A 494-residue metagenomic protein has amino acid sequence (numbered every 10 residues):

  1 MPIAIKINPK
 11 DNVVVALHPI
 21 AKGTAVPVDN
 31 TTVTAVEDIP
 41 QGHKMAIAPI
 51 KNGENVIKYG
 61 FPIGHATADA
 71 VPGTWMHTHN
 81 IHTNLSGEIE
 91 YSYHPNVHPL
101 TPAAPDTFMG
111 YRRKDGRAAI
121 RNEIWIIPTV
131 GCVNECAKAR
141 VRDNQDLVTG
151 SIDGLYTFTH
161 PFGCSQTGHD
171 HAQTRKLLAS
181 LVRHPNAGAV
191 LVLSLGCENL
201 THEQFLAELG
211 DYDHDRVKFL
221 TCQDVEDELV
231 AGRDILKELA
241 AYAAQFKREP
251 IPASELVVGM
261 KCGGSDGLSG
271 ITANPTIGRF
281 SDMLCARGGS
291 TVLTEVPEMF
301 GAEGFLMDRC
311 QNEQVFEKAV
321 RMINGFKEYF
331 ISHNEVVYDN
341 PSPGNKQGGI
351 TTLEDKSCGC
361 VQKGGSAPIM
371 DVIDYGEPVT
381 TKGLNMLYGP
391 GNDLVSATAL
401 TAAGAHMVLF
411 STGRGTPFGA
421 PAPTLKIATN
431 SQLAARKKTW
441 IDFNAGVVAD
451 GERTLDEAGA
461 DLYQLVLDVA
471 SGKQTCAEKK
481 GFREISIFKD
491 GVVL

Functional and structural regions predicted by a protein language model:
M1-M407, R414-L494: Metallocofactor- and cofactor-centric catalytic cores in central/energy metabolism, strongly enriched
